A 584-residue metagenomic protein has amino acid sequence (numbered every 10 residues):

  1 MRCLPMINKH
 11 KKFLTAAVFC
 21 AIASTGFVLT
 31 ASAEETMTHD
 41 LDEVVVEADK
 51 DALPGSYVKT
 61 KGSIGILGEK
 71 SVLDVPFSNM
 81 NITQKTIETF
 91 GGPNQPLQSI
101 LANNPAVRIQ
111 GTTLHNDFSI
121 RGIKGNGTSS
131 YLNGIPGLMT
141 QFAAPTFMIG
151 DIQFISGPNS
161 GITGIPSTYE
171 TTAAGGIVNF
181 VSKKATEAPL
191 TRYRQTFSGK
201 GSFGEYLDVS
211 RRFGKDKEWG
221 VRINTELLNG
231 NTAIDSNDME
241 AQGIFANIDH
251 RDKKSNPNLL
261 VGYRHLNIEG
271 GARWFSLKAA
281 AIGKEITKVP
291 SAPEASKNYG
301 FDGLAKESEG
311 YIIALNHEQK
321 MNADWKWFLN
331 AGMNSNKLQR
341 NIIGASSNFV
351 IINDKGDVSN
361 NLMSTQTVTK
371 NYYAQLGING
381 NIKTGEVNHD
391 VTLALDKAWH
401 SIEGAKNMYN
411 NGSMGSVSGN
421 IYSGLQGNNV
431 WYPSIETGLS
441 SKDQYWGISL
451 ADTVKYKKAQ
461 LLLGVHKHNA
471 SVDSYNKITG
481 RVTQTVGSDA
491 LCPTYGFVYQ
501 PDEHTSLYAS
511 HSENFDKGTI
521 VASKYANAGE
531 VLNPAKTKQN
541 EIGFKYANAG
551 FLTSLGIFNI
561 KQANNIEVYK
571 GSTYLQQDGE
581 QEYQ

Functional and structural regions predicted by a protein language model:
L41-A188, N514, I542: Acidic, small-polar-rich N-terminal luminal/periplasmic segments of exported/outer-membrane proteins
I120, L207-R211, A246-H250, I313-Q319 (+4 more regions): Residues on the lipid-exposed face of transmembrane beta-strands in outer-membrane beta-barrel proteins
F147-G150, N159-I244, D252-P257, Y311 (+1 more regions): Outer-membrane beta-barrel translocator/receptor signature
Q195-G201, R211, L227-N231, E240 (+11 more regions): Transmembrane beta-strands of outer-membrane beta-barrel pores
L228-T232, F245-K320, S335-T369, S413-E436 (+2 more regions): Acidic/polar loop-and-plug regions of large Gram-negative outer-membrane beta-barrel proteins
I313-N336, N360-K477: Face-selective signature of the C-terminal outer-membrane beta-barrel domain
E318-K320, K326-G332, N336-G344, L507-Y508 (+1 more regions): Membrane-embedded beta-barrel scaffold of Gram-negative outer-membrane proteins
T369-N371, T384-H400, T437-Q562, Y583: Structural signature of Gram-negative outer-membrane beta-barrels, strongest in the C-terminal barrel of TonB-dependent
